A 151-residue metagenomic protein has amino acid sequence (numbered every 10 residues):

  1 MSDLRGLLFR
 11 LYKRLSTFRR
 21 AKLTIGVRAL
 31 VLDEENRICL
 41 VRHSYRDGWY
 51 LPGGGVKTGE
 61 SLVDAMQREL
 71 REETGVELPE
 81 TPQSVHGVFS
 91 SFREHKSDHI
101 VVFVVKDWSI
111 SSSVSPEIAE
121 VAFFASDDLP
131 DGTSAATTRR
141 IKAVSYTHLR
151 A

Functional and structural regions predicted by a protein language model:
M1-R28: Acidic, metal-coordinating catalytic segment for phosphate/diphosphate chemistry, firing primarily on the Nudix
I25-V27, N36, H99-V101, A119: Change "...and in nucleic-acid phosphodiester-cleaving endonucleases..." to "...and in nucleic-acid processing enzymes
L30, L40, V102-V104, F123: Conserved hydrophobic/aromatic beta-strand scaffold that supports enzyme active sites
D33-E73: Conserved Nudix-box catalytic region and its N-terminal flanking loop in Nudix hydrolases and closely related
E77-G87: A short coil-to-beta-strand element that immediately follows conserved catalytic motifs
V88-S112: Active-site-adjacent beta-strand/loop module that shapes the phosphate/pyrophosphate-binding cleft
V104, S113-S145: NUDIX/MutT-family hydrolases
T147-A151: Conserved small/polar residues in nucleotide/adenosyl-binding loops
